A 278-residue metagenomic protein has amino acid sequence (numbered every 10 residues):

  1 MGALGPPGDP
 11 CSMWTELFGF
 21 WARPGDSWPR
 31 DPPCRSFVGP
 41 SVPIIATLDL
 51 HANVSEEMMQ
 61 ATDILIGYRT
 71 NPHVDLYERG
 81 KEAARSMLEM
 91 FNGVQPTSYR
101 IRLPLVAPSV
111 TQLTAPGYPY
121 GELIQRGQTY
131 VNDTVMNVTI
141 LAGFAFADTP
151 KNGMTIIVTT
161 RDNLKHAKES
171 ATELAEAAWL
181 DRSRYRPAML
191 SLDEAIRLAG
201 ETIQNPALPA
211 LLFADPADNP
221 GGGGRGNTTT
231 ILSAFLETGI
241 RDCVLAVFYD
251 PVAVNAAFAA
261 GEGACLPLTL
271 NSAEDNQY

Functional and structural regions predicted by a protein language model:
L4-G93, D215-L232, L236-V252: Active-site histidine-anchored catalytic micro-motif
C11-T15, H51, S98-R100, L141-A142 (+1 more regions): Core alpha/beta catalytic barrel or barrel-like domain that forms the active/cofactor pocket in diverse metabolic
Q60-T62, Q95-R102, F146-P150, E173: Short, compositionally biased low-complexity segments
N71-R79, P96-Y99, L270-Q277: Short, basic, helix/turn surface patches
F91-Y120: Internal, active-site/partner-interface "lid" segment
S109-Y278: Hard-cation-handling environments
